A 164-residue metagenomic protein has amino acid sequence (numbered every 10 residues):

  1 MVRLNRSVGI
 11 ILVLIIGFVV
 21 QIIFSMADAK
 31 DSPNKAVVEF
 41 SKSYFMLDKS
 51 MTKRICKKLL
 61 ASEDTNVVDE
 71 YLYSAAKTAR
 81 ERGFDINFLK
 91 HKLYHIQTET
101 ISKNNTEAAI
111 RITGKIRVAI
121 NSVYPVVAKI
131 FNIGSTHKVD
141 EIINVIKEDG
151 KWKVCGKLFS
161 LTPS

Functional and structural regions predicted by a protein language model:
M1-N5: Short, Lys/Arg-rich N-terminal segment immediately upstream of the first membrane anchor
S7-S25: Hydrophobic membrane-insertion alpha-helices, especially the h-region of bacterial N-terminal signal peptides
V8-V13, D69, T113-K115: Short hydrophobic/aromatic-rich motifs at helix boundaries and adjacent loops
V13-F18, L72-Y73, R117-A119: Short amphipathic alpha-helical segments, especially helix-boundary/capping motifs
S25-H95: Core segments of small alpha/beta cavity-forming domains
K77-V126: Surface-exposed, charged secondary-structure patches
N105-S164: Exposed beta-sheet edge and beta->alpha loop/turn motif
